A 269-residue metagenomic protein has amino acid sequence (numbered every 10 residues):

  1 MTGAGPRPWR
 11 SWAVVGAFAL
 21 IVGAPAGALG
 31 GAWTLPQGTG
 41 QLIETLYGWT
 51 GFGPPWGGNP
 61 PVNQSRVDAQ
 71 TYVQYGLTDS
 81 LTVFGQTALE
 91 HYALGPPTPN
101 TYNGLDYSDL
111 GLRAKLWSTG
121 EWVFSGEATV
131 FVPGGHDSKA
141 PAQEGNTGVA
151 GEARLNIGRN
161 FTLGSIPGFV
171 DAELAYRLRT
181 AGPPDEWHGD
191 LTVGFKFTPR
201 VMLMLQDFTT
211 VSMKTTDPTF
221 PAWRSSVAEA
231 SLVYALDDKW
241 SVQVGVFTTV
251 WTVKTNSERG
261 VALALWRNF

Functional and structural regions predicted by a protein language model:
M1-L35: Cleavable N-terminal export/targeting peptides
G27-R179, H188-F269: Transmembrane beta-barrel domains of Gram-negative outer membranes and organellar outer membranes
